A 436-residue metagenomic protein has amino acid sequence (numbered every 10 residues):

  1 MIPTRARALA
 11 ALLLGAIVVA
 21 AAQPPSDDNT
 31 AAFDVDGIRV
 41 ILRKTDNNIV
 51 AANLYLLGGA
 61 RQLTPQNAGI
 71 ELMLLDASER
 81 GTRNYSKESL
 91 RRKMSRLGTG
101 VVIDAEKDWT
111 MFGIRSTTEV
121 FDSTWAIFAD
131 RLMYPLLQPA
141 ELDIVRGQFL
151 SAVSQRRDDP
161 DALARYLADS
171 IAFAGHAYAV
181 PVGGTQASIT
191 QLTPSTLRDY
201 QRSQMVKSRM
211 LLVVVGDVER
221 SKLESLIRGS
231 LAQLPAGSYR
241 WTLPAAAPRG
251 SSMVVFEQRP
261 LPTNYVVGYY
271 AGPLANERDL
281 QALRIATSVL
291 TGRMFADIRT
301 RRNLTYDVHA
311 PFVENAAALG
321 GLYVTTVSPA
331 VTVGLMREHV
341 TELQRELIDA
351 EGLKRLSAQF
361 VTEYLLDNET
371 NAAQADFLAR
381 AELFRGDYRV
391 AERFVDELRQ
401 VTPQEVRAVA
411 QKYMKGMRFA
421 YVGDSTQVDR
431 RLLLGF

Functional and structural regions predicted by a protein language model:
Q23, L211-G216, L322-Y323, E351-F436: C-terminal regions of mature proteins
P24-F33, S170-M210, T242-A245, Y364 (+1 more regions): Histidine-acidic residue clusters that define the catalytic metal-binding segment of zinc metallopeptidase domains
N53-T118, D158, V180-P181, V289-L304: M16/MPP (pitrilysin/insulinase) zinc-metallopeptidase core fold and M16-derived inactive scaffolds
R80-N84, R115-R146, F312-D367, L433-F436: M16/insulysin-pitrilysin zinc metalloprotease superfamily fold
L90-R91, S95-Y200, A246, L353-A372: Acidic/histidine-enriched segments that form metal/cofactor-coordinating and catalytic pocket/exosite environments
Q148-L167, A245-T263, T300-L304, N315 (+3 more regions): Short acidic/His-enriched helical or mixed secondary-structure segments at domain edges of catalytic enzymes and some
A174, Y178, V182, V206-K207 (+2 more regions): An aromatic/glycine/proline-enriched structural segment found at the starts of mature extracellular/organellar domains
V266-Y269, T287-T325: A structural supersecondary motif
